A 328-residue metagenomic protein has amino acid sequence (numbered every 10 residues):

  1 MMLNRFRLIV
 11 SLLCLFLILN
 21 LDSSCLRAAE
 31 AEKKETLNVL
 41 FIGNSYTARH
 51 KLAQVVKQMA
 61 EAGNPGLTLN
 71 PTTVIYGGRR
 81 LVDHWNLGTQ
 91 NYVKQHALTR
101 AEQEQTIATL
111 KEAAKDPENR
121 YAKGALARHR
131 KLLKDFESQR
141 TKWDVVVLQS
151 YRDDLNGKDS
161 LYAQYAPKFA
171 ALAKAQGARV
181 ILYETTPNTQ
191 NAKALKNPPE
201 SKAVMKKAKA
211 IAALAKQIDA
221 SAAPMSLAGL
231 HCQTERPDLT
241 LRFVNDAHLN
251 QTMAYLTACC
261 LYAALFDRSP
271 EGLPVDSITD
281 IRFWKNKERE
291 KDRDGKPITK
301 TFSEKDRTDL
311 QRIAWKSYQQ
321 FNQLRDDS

Functional and structural regions predicted by a protein language model:
M1-R5: N-terminal secretory signal peptides that target proteins for export/translocation
V10-D22: Bacterial N-terminal signal peptides
L26-A31, P71: Boundary at the C-terminal end of the N-terminal hydrophobic targeting segment
E35, L241, H248, A258-S328: Conserved catalytic region of serine esterases and O-acyltransferases that act on ester linkages in lipids
N38, A48-Y162: Conserved SGNH/GDSL esterase-like catalytic core that processes O-acyl groups on lipids and polysaccharides
H50, Q54, Q251-A263: A structural signal for well-ordered alpha-helical segments within the folded catalytic domains of diverse enzymes
E118-Q251, A263-L265, S269-G272: Alpha-helical cap/lid subdomain in secreted, periplasmic, or secretory-pathway luminal O-acyl-processing enzymes
